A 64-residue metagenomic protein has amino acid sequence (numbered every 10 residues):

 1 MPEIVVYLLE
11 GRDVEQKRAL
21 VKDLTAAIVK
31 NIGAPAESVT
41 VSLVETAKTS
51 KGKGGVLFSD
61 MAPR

Functional and structural regions predicted by a protein language model:
P2-R64: A domain-level signal for the structural core that forms small-molecule/cofactor-binding pockets and catalytic centers
